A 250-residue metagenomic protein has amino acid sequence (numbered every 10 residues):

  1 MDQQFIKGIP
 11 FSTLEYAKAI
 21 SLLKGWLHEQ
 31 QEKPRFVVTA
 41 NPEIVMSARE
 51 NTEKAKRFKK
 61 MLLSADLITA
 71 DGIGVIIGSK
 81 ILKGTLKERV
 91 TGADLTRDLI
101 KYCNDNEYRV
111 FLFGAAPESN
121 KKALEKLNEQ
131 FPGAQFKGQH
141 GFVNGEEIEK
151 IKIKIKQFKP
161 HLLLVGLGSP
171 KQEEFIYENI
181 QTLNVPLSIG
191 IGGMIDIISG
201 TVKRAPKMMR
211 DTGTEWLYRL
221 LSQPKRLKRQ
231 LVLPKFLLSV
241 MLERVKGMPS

Functional and structural regions predicted by a protein language model:
M1-E88: N-terminal nucleotide/polyanion-binding subdomain common to many enzyme families
N41-I44, L167-Q172, M194: Short glycine-rich anion-binding loops that position phosphate/pyrophosphate groups of nucleotides and phosphorylated
K56-S64, E173-G192: A short, gly/pro- and small-residue-rich
D66, V110, H161, P186: Conserved acidic residues
G74-S79, K83, R204-S250: A transmembrane-helix-recognition feature enriched in membrane-embedded lipid enzymes and envelope glyco-/phospholipid
S79-K154, F158-K159: Conserved beta-alpha
G141-E146, P186-S222: Short, flexible loop segments at boundaries between secondary-structure elements
I155, K159-S169, V185: Proline-aspartate-enriched helix->loop->beta-strand connector
